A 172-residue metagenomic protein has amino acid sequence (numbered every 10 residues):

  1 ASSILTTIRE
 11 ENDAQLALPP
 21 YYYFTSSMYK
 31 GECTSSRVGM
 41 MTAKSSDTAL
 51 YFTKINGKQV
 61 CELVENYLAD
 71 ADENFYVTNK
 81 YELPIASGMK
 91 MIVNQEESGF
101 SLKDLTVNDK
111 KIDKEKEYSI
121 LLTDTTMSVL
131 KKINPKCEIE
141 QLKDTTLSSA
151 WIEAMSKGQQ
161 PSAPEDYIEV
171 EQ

Functional and structural regions predicted by a protein language model:
A1-Q172: Catalytic centers of hydrolytic enzymes
